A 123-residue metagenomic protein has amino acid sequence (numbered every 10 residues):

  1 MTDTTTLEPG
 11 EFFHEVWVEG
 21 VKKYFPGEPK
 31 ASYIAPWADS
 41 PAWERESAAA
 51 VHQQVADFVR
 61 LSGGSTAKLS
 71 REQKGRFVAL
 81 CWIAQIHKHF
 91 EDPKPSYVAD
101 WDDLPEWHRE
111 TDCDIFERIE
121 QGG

Functional and structural regions predicted by a protein language model:
M1-G123: Alpha-helical propensity feature that highlights long, continuous alpha-helices across diverse contexts
